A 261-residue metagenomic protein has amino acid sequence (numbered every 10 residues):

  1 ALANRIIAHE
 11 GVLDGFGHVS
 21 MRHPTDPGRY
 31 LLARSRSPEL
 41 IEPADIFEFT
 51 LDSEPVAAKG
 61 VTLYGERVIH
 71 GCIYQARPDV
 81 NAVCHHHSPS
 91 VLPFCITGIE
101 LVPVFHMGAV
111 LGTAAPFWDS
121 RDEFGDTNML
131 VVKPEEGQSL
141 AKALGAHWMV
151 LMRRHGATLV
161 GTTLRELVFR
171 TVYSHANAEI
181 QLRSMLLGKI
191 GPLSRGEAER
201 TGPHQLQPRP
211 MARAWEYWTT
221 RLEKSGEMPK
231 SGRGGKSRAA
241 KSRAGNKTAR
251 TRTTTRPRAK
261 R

Functional and structural regions predicted by a protein language model:
A1-R261: Glycine-rich flexible loops
